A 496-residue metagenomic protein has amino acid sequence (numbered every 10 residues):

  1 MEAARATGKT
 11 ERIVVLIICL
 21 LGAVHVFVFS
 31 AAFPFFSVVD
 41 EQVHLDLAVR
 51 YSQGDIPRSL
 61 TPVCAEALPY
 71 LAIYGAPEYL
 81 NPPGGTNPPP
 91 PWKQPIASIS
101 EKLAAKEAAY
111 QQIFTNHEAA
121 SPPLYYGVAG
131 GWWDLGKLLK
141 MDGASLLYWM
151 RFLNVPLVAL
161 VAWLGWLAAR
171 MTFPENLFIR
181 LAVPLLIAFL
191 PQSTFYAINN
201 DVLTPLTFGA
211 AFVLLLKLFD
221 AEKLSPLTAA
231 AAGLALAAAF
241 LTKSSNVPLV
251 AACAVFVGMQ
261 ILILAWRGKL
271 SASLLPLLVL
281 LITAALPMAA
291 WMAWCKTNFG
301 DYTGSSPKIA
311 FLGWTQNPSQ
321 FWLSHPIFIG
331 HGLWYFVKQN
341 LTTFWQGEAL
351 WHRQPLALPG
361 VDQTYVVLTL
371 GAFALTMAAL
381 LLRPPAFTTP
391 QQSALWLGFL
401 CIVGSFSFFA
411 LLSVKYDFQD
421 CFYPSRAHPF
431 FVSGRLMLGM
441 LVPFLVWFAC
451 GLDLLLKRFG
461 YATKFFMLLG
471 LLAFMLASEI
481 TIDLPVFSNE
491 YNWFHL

Functional and structural regions predicted by a protein language model:
Q53-M150, G313-Q320, Q346-L358, D420-Y423: Interfacial juxtamembrane loops and adjacent helix segments that form the catalytic/substrate-binding surfaces
L139-A144, G165-F189, A462-F466: Transmembrane-helix signature of polytopic, membrane-embedded enzymes that assemble or transfer cell-envelope glycans
S145-F173, A210-V213: Transmembrane-helix motifs of polytopic, lipid-linked glycan transferases
L164, L264, T342-V403, V446-L454: Hydrophobic, aromatic-rich transmembrane alpha-helices and their immediate juxtamembrane boundary segments
F173, A211-T228, A239, I261-L264: Membrane-interface transmembrane helices that cradle and orient dolichyl/undecaprenyl
Y196-T204: Short acidic/glycine- and proline-prone juxtamembrane loop motifs at membrane-interface regions of multi-pass membrane
L214-D220, L249-A285, L381-F387: Perimembrane helix-loop-helix junctions
L275-T376: Membrane-lumen/periplasm interface segments of specific transmembrane helices in polyprenyl phosphate-linked
